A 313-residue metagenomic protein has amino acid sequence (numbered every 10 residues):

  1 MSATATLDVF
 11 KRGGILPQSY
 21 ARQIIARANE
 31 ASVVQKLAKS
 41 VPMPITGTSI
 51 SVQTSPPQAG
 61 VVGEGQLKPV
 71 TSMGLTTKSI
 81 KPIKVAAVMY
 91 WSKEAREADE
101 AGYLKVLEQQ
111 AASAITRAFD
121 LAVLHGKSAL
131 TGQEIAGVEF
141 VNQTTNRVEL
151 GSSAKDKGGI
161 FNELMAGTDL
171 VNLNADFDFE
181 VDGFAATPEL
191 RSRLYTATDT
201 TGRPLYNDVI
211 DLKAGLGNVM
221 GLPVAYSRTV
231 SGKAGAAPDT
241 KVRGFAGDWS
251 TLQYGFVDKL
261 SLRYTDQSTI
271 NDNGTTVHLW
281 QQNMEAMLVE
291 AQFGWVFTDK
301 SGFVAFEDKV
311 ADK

Functional and structural regions predicted by a protein language model:
S2-A87, P223, G302: Assembly/oligomerization interface modules of large self-assembling protein complexes
P44, R147-H278, A291, K313: Extended oligomerization regions of viral-like shell subunits
S49, V88, G183-A185, A286-L288: Structured core elements
S51-T54, S92, T187-E189, S227 (+2 more regions): Structured loops at beta-to-helix junctions and adjacent beta-edge loops in soluble globular domains
Q58-V61, D99, R193-T196, V296-T298: Short helix/loop capping segments that flank catalytic or ligand/cofactor-binding pockets
W91-L173, D312-K313: Alpha-helical scaffold segments that mediate packing/assembly in large oligomeric complexes
N271-K313: Extended, compositionally biased alpha-helical segments that mediate assembly or anchoring
